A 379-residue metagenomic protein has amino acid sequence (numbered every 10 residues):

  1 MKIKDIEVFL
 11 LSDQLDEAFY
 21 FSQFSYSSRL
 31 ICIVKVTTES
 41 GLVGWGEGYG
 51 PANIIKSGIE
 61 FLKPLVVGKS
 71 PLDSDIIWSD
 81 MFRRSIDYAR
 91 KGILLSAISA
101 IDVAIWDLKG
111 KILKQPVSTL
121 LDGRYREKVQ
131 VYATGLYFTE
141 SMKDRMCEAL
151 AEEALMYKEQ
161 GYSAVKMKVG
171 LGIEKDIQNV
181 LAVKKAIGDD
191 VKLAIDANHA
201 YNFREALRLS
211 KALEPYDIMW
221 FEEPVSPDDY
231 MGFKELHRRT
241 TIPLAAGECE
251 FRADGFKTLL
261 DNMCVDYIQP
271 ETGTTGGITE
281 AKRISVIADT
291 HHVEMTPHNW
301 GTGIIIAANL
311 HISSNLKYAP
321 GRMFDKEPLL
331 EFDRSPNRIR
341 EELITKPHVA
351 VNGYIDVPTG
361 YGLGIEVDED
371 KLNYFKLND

Functional and structural regions predicted by a protein language model:
M1-D5, S85, K111, Q115-K128 (+2 more regions): N-terminal amphipathic alpha-helix/helix-capping segment at the start of soluble metabolic enzymes
M1-V43, Y49, P336-E341: Structured beta-strand/loop patches that form or line metal/cofactor-binding pockets in enzymes
I3, G41, L62, I101 (+8 more regions): Conserved, mostly hydrophobic/aromatic
T37-L113: Metal- or metallocofactor-binding catalytic centers and their adjacent structured scaffolds across diverse enzyme
G46, V129-T134, V165-M167, L193-A197 (+5 more regions): Hydrophobic faces of well-ordered beta-strands that scaffold small-molecule active sites in alpha/beta enzyme cores
D122, R126-T240: Metal-dependent enolase-superfamily TIM-barrel catalytic cores that perform enediolate-based chemistry
K211, D217, D228-P243, E250-Y354: Shared catalytic-loop signature of beta/alpha-barrel
T359-D379: Extended hydrophobic packing segments that form well-structured cores
